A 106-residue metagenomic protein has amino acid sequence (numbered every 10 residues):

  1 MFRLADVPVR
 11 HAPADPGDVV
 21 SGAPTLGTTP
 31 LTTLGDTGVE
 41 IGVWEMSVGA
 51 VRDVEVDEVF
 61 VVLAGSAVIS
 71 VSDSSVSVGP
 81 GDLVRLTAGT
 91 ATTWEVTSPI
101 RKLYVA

Functional and structural regions predicted by a protein language model:
M1-E40: A short, N-terminal "cap"/entry segment at the start of jelly-roll beta-barrel domains of the cupin/DSBH fold
T33-E55, T87-G89: Conserved short histidine dyad/triad with adjacent acidic residue
M46, D53-I69: Short, conserved beta-strand element in jelly-roll/cupin
V59, S66-V68, S75, A91 (+1 more regions): Structural motif
D73-G89: Short acidic-glycine-tyrosine-enriched beta hairpin
A88-A106: Ligand-binding loop in jelly-roll beta-barrel domains
